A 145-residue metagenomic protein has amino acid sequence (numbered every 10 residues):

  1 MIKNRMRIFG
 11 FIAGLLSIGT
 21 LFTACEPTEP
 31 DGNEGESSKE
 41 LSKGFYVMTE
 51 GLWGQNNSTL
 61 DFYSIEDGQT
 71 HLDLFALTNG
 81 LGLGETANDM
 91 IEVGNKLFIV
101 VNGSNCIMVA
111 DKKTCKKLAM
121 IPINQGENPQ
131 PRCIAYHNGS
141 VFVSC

Functional and structural regions predicted by a protein language model:
I2-R7, G14-F45: Bacterial Sec-dependent N-terminal signal peptides
P30, Q69-G82, K116-Q125: A short beta-strand motif characteristic of beta-propeller blades
F45-Q55, I99-G103, V143-C145: Conserved beta-strand positions in repeat-built beta-propeller and related beta-rich domains
G54-F62, C106-V109: Structural motif
N56, V93-G94, G103-S104, H137-N138: Short loop/turn segments that connect beta-strands within the blades of beta-propeller domains, predominantly WD40
I65-D67, D111-C115: Short loop/turn segments that connect beta-strands within beta-propeller blades
L81-V93, Q125-G139: Beta-rich, blade/repeat-based domains predominating in secreted/periplasmic proteins but also intracellular
F98, N105-D111, I121, Q130-Y136 (+1 more regions): Mobile, glycine-rich extracellular loop/lid and propeptide segments that shape or gate substrate/ligand access
